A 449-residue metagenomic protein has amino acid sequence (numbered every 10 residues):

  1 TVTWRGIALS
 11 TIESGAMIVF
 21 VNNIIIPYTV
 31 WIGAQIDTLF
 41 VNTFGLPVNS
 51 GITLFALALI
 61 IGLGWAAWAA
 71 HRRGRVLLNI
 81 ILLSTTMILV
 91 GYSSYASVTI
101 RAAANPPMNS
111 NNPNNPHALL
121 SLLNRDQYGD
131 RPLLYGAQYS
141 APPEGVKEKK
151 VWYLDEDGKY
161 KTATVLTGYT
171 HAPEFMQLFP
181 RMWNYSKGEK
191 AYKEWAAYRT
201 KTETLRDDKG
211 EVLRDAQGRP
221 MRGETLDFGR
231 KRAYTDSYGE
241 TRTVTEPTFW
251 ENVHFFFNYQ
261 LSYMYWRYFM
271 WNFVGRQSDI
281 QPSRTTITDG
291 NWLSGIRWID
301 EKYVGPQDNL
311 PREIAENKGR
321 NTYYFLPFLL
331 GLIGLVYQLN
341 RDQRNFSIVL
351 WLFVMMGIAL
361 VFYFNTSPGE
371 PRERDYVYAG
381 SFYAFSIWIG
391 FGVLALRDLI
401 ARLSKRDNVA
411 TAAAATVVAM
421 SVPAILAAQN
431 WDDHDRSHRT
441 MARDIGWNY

Functional and structural regions predicted by a protein language model:
T1, I358, E370-L394: Hydrophobic/aromatic-rich transmembrane helices and adjacent perimembrane loops
V2, G51-S84, W388-A415: Cytosolic-side transmembrane helix boundary signature
L9-V19, I81-L89, L339, Q343 (+1 more regions): Signature aromatic-anchored transmembrane alpha helix within multi-pass, membrane-resident enzymes that catalyze glycan
V19-I52, I100-L122, L352-Y376, W447: Membrane-interfacial interhelical loops
L59-H71, Y324-D342: Hydrophobic, aromatic-rich transmembrane alpha-helices and their immediate juxtamembrane boundary segments
L83-V90, Y323-L330, Q343-Y363: Transmembrane alpha-helix segments characteristic of polytopic inner-membrane glycan-assembly/cell-envelope
A102-L335: Lumenal/periplasmic acceptor-binding loop at the mouth of the active site in multi-pass, GT-C-fold membrane enzymes
D375, A412-Y449: Membrane-proximal, lumen/periplasm-facing interface regions of secretory-pathway glyco- and lipid-modifying enzymes
